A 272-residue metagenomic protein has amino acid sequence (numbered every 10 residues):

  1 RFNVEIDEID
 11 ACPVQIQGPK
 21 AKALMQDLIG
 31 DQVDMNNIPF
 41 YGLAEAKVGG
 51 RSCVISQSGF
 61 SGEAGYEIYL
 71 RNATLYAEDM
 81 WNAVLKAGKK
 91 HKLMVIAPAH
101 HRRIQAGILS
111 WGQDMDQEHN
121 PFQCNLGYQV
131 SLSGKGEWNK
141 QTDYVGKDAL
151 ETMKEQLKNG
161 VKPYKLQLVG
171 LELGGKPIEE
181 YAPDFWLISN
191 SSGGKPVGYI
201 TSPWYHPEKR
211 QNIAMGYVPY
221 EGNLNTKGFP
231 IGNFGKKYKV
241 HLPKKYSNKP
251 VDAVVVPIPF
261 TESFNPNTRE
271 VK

Functional and structural regions predicted by a protein language model:
R1-K272: Conserved, structured C-terminal
